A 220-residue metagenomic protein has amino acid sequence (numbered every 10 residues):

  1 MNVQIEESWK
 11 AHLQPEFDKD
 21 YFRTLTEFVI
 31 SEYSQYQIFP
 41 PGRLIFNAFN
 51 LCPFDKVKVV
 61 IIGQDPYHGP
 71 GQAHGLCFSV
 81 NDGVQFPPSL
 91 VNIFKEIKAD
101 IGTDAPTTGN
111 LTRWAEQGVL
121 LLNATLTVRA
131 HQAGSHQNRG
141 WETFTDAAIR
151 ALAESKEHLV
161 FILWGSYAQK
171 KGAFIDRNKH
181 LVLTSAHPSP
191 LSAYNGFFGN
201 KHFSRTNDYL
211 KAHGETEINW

Functional and structural regions predicted by a protein language model:
M1-L13: Generic N-terminal amphipathic, Lys/Arg-enriched alpha-helix
V3, P15-V160, A168-K170, I175 (+4 more regions): A polyanion-binding, active-site-adjacent surface
N195-F197: A non-catalytic structural micro-motif
